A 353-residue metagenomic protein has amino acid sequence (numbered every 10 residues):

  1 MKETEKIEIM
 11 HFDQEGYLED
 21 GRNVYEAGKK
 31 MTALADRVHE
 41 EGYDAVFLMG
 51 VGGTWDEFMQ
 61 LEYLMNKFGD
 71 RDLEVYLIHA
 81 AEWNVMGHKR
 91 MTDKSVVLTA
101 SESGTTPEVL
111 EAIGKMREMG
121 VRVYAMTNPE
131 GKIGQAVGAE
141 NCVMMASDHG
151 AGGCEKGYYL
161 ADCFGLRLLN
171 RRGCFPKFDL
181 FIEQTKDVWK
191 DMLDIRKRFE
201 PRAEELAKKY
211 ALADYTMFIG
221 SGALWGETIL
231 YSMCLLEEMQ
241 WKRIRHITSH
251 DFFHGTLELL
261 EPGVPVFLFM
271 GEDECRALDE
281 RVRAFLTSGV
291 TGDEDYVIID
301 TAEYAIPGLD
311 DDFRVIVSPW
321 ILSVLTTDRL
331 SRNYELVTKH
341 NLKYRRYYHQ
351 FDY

Functional and structural regions predicted by a protein language model:
M1-Y353: Conserved N-terminal alpha-helical segment that immediately precedes and caps sugar-phosphate-binding
